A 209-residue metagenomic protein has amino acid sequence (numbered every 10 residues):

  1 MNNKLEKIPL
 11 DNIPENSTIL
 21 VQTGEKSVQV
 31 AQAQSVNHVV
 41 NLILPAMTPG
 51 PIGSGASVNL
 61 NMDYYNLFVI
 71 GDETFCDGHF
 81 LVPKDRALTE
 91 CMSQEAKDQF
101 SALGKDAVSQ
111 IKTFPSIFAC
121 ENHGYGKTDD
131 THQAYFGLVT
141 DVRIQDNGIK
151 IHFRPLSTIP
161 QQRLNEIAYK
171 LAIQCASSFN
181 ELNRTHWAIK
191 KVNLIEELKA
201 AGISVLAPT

Functional and structural regions predicted by a protein language model:
M1-V58: Long, low-complexity intrinsically disordered regions enriched in small/polar and proline/glycine residues
T18-I19, Q29-A31, V69, F118 (+2 more regions): Hydrophobic side chains in beta-strands
Q34-S35, V40-S57, R143, K170-E196: Intrinsically disordered, low-complexity protein-interaction/activation regions
V39-D106: Compositionally biased, charged N-terminal/linker segments
N59-Y65, E73-C76, I144-D146, E196-T209: Extended alpha-helical scaffold and adjacent linker segments that couple domains and build interaction/assembly
K84-Y169: Structured alpha/beta reader/binder surfaces that contact nucleic acids or chromatin modification marks
K150, R154-T209: Contiguous surface segments at macromolecular interaction interfaces
